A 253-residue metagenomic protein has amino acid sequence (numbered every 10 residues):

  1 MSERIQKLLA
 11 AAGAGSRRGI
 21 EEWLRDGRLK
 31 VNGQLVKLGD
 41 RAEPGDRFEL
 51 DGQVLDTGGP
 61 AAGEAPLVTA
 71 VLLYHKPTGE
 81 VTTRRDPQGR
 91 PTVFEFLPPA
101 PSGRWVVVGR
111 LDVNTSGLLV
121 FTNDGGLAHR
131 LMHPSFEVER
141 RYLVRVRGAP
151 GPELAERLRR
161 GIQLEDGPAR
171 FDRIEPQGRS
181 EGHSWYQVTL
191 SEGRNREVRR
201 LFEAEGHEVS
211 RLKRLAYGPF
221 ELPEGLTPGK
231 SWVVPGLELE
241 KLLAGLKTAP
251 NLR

Functional and structural regions predicted by a protein language model:
M1-R253: Basic, flexible Lys/Arg- and Gly-enriched helix-loop patches that mediate nucleic-acid binding at interfaces with rRNA
